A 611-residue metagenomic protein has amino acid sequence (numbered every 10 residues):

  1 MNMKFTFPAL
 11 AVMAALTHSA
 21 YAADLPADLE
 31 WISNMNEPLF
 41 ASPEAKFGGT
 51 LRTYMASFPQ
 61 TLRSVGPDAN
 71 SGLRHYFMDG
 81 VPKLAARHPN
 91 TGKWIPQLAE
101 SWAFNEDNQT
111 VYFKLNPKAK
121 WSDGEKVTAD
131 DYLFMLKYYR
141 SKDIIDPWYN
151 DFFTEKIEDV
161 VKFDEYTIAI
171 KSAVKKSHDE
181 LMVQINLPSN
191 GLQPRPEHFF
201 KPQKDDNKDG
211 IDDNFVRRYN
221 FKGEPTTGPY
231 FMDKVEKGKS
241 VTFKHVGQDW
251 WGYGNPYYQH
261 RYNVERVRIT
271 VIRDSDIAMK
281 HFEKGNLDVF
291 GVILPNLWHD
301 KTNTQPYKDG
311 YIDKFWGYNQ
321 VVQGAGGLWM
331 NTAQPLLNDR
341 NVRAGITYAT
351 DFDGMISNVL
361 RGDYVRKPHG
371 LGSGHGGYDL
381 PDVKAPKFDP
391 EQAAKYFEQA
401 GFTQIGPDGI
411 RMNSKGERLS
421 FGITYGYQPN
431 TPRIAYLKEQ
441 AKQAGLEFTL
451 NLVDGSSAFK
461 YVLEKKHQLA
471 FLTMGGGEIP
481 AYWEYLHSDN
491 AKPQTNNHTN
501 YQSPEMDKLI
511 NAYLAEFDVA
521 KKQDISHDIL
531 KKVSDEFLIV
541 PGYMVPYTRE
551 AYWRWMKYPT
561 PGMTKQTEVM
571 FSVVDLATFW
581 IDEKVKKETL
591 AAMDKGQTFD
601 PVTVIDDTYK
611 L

Functional and structural regions predicted by a protein language model:
L25-L39, G48-E106, K137, P225: N-terminal lobe/hinge region of extracytoplasmic solute-binding protein
N34-N36, M55, E236-H245, A325-G326 (+4 more regions): Detector for C-terminal structural segments
K46, N150-D209, P229, E236: Surface-exposed binding/hinge segments that line and control ligand-binding clefts or catalytic entry sites
R52, T128-K137, E165-K171, G228-P229 (+8 more regions): Alpha-helical secondary-structure segments
V81, H88-K93, P188-R266, D276 (+3 more regions): Gly/Pro-rich hinge or "lid" segments in bacterial periplasmic/extracellular proteins
E100-I145, A169, A278-H281, L336-N338: Aromatic- and charge-enriched surface segment that lines or borders ligand/interaction sites
N116, R218, D249-T302, K438 (+1 more regions): Ligand-site clamp/hinge motif
S141-K142, D233-K244, T270-Q334, G345 (+3 more regions): Extracellular/periplasmic solute-recognition and catalytic clefts
